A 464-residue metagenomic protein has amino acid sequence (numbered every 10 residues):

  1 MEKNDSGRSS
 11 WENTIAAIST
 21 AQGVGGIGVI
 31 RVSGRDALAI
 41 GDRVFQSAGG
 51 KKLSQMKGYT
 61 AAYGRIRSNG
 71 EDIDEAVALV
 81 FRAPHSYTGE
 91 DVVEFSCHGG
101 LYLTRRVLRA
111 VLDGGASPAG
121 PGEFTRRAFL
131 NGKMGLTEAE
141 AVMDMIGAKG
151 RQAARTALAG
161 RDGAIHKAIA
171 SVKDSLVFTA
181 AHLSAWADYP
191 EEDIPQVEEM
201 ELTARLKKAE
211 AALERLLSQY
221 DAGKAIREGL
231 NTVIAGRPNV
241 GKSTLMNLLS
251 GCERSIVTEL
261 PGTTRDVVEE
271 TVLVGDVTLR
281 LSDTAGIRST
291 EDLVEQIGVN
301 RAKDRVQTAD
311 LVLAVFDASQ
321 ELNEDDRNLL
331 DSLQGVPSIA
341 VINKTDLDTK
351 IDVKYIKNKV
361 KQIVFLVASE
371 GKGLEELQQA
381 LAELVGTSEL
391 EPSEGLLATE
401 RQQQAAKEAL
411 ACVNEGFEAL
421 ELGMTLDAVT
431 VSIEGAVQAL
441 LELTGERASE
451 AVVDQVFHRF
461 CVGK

Functional and structural regions predicted by a protein language model:
M1-R155, A159, G163, I339: A glycine-rich (often HGG/GG-containing) alpha/beta subdomain
E2-Q22, R151-L273, T290, E321-K464: C-terminal-of-GTPase-core extension/linker across diverse P-loop GTPases
G25-I27, Y59-A61, T308-V312, G335-S338 (+1 more regions): Short glycine-/polar-rich loops that comprise or flank the Walker A/P-loop and associated switch/sensor motifs
V32, C97-G99, L249, T284 (+2 more regions): Glycine-rich, N-terminal phosphate-binding loop of Rossmann-like dinucleotide-binding domains
I40, A110, R305-T308, N328-L329 (+1 more regions): Alpha-helical scaffold elements adjacent to nucleotide-binding pockets in ATP/GTP-utilizing enzyme cores
A62-I73, A78-R82, G262-T290, T308-L311 (+1 more regions): Switch I (G2) and immediately adjacent beta-strands of P-loop GTPase domains
S117, T278-R280, Q362: Conserved beta-strand segments of alpha/beta enzyme cores
E295-S319: Inter-motif core of Ras-like GTPase G domains
